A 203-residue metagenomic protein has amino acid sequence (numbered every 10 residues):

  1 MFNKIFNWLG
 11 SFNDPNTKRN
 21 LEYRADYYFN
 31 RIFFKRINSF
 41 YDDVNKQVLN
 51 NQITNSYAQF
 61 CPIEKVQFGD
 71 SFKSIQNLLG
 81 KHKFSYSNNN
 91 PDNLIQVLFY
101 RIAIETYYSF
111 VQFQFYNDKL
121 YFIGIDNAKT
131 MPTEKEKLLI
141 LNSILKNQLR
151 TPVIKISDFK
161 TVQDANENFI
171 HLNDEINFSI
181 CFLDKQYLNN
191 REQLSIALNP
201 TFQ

Functional and structural regions predicted by a protein language model:
M1-N90, F122-Q203: Non-cytosolic coordination micro-motifs
P91-R101: Short, hydrophobic/aromatic-rich segments at coil-to-beta transitions
E105-V111, D164-A165: Short, surface-exposed coil-to-beta transition loops
